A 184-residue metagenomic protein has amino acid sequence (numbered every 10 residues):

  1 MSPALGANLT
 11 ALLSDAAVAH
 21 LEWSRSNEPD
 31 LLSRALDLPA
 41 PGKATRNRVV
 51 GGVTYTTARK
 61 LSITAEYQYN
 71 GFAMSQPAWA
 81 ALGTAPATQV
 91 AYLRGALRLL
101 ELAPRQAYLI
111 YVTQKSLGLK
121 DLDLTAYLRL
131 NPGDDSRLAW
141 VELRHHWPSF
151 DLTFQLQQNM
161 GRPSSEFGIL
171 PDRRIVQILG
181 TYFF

Functional and structural regions predicted by a protein language model:
M1-A78: Signature for the C-terminal beta-barrel architecture of outer-membrane proteins
M1-L5, K43-V49, P104-Y108, D135-A139 (+1 more regions): Residues that define the transmembrane beta-barrel architecture of outer-membrane proteins
A7, A19, G51, I110-V112 (+2 more regions): Membrane-embedded beta-strands of outer-membrane beta-barrel proteins, especially the hydrophobic/small aromatic
A7, L21-R25, A65-Y69, A126-L130 (+3 more regions): Transmembrane beta-barrel strands of outer-membrane/channel proteins
A11-L13, Y55-T57, Q114-S116, L130 (+3 more regions): Residue-level signature of outer-membrane beta-barrel architecture
A16-H20, K60-I63, G118-L124, W147-F154: Repeated loop/turn-to-beta-strand initiation elements of outer-membrane beta-barrel proteins
R34-A40, R94-L99, Y127-R129, L138 (+1 more regions): Extracellular loop and loop/strand-boundary signature of outer-membrane beta-barrel proteins
I110-V112, W147, L156, L170-F184: Outer-membrane beta-barrel "beta-signal"
